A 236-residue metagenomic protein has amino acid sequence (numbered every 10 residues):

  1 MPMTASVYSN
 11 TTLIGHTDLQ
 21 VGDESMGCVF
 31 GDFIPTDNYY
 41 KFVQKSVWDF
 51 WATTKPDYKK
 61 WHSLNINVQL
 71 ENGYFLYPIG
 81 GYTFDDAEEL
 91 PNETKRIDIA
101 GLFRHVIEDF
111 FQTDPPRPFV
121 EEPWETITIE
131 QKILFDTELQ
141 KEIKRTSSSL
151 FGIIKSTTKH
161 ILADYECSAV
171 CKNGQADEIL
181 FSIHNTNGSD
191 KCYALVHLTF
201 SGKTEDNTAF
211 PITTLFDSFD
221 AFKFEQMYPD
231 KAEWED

Functional and structural regions predicted by a protein language model:
M1-P2, H105-P116, F224-D236: Short amphipathic alpha-helical segments
P2-S9, L13-D114: Terminal leader/tail segments of proteins
V7, N173, I183, V196-T199: Acidic/polar residues at beta-strand termini and the immediately following turn/coil
T17-G22, F30-D37, I153-S189: Amphipathic, interaction-prone secondary-structure segments
K60-N72, K144-V170, D236: Short glycine-rich, low-complexity/disordered patches
P116-A163: Negatively charged, low-complexity tracts enriched in Asp/Glu with abundant Ser/Thr
Y193-D236: Helix-rich interaction surfaces within compact, conserved domain-sized segments that mediate assembly or partner
